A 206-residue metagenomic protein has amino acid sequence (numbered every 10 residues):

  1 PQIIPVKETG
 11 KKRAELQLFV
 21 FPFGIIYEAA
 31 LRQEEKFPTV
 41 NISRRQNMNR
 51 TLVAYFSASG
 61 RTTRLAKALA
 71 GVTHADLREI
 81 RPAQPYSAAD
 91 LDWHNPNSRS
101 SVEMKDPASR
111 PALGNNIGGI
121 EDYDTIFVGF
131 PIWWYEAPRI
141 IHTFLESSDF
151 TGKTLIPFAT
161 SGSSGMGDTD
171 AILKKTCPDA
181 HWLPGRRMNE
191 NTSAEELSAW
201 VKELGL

Functional and structural regions predicted by a protein language model:
P1-K12: Extreme N-terminal basic, low-complexity initiation segments that serve as generic localization/processing leaders
R13-L18, F37: Cationic, low-complexity basic patches in intrinsically disordered or flexible, solvent-exposed regions
Y27, P38-T125, Y135-A137, H142 (+2 more regions): N-terminal beta1-alpha1-beta2 submodule of the flavodoxin-like/Rossmannoid cofactor-binding fold
I120, E146-G152, T176-C177: Short, conserved loop/helix-junction motifs that constitute active-site signature segments in enzyme catalytic cores
F130-P131: Glycine-rich, N-terminal phosphate-binding loop of Rossmann-like dinucleotide-binding domains
I156-T192: Short, glycine-/small-residue-rich phosphate/pyrophosphate-handling segment
